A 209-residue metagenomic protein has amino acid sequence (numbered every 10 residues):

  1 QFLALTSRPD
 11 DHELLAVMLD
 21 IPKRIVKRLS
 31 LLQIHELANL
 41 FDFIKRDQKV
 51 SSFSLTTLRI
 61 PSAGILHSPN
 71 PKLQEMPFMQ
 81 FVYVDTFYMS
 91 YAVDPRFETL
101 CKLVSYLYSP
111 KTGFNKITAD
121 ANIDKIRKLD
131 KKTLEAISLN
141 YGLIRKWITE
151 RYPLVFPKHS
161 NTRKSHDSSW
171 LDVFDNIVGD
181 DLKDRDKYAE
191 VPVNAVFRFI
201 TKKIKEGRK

Functional and structural regions predicted by a protein language model:
Q1-K209: An amphipathic, hydrophobic-aromatic interaction surface with interspersed Lys/Arg that forms lipid/phosphate-bearing
